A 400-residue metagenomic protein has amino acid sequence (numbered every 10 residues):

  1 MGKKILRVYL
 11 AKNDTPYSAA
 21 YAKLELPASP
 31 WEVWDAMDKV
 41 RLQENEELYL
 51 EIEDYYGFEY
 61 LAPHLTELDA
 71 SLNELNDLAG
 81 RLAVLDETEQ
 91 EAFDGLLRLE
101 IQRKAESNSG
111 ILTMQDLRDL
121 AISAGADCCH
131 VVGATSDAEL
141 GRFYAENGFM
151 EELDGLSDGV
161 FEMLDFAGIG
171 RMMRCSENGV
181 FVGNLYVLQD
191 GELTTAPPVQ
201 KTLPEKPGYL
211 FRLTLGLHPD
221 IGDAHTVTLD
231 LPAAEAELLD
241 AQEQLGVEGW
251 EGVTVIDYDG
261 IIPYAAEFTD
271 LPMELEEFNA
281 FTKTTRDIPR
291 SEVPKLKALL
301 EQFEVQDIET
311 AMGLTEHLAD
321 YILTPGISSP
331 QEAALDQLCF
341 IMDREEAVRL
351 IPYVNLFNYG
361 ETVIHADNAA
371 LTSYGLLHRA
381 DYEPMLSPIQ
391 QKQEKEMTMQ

Functional and structural regions predicted by a protein language model:
M1-E47, G208-L245: N-terminal ordered "arm"
R7-D14, G148-L193, L203-P219, D336-M385: C-terminal structured interaction module
A36-E162, V187-L210, A224, P232-V348 (+2 more regions): Mixed-charge (acidic/basic) macromolecular-recognition segments
D165, N355, I389-Q400: Non-Sec secretion/translocation targeting segments of pathogen effectors
